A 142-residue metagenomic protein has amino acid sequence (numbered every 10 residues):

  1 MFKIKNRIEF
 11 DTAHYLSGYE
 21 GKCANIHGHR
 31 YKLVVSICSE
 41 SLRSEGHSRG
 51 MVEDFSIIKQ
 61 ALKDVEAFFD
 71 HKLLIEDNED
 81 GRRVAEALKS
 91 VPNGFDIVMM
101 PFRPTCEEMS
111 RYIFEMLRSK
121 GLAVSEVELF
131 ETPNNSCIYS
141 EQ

Functional and structural regions predicted by a protein language model:
M1-Q142: Charge-rich, low-complexity N-terminal segments
